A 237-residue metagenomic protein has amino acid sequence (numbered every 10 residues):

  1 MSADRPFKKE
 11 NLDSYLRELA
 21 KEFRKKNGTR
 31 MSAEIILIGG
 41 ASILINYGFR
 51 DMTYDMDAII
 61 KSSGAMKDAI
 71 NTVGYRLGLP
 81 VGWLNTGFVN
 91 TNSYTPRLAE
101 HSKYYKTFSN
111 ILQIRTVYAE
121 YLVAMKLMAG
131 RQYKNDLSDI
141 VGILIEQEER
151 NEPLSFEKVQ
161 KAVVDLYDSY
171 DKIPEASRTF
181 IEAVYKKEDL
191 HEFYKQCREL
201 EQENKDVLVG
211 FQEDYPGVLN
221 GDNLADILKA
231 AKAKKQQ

Functional and structural regions predicted by a protein language model:
M1-Q237: Compositionally biased terminal segments of proteins
